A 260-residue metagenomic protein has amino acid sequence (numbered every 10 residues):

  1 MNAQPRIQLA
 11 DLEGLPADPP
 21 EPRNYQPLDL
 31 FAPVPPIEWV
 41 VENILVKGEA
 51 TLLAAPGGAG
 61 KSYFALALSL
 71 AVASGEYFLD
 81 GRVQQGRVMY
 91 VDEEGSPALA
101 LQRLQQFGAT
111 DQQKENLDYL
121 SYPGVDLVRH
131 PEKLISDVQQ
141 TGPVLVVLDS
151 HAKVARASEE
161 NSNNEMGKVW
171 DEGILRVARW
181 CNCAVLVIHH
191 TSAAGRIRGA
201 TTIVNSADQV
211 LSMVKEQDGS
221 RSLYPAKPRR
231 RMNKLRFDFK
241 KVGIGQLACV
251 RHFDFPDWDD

Functional and structural regions predicted by a protein language model:
M1-P19: Short, small/acidic-rich helices and loops at N termini and domain boundaries of DNA replication/processing enzymes
P5-L9, N24, H252: Positively charged, low-complexity intrinsically disordered regions
G14-D111, T201, S212: The Walker A/P-loop phosphate-binding site
P20, L28, V40-V41, G57 (+3 more regions): Conserved inter-motif catalytic segment of the P-loop NTP-binding fold
A32-E38, V128-R129, A193-A194: Short gly/ser/thr-rich secondary-structure transition/capping motifs
L52-L53, G58, Y63, L145 (+1 more regions): Phosphate-binding/switch region of NTP-binding enzymes
